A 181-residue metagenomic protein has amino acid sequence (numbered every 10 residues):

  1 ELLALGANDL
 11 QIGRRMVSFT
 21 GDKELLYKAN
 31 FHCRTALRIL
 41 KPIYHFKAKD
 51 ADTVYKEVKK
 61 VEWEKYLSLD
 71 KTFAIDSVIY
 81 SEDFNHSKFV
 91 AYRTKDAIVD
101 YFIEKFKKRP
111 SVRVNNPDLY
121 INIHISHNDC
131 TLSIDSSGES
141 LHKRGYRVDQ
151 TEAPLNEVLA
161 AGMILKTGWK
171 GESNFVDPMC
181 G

Functional and structural regions predicted by a protein language model:
E1-P117: Non-catalytic nucleic-acid substrate-recognition regions in nucleic-acid-modifying enzymes
R14, I134-S136, M179: Glycine-rich, histidine-containing beta strand-loop boundary motifs that form or position
W63-K65, S111, Y120-N122, L165-K166 (+1 more regions): A generic local secondary-structure boundary/capping motif
W63-L67, P154, I164-E172: Glycine-rich helix-loop-beta junction characteristic of Rossmann-like nucleotide cofactor-binding loops
A91, K95, V99, N156-I164 (+1 more regions): Hydrophobic, well-ordered secondary-structure segments
I121-I134: C-terminal edge-of-domain segments
L132-K166: SAM-dependent Rossmann-like transferase core, predominantly class I methyltransferases with a strong bias toward
G171-G181: Conserved class I S-adenosyl-L-methionine
